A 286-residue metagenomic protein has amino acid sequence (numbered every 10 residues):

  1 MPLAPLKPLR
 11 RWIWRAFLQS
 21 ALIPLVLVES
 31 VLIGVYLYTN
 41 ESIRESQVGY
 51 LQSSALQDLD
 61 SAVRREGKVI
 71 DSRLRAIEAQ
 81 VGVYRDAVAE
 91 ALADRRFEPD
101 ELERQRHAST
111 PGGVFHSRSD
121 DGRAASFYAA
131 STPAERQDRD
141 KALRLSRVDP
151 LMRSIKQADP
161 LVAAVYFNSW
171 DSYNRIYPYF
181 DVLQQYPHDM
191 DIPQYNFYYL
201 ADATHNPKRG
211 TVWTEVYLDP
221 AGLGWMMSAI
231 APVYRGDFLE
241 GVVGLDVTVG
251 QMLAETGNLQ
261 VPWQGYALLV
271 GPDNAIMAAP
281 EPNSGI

Functional and structural regions predicted by a protein language model:
P2-G49, S53: Extreme N-terminal signal-anchor transmembrane helix of membrane signaling/transducer proteins, especially in bacteria
Y38-R85, A89: Juxtamembrane membrane-water interface segments immediately C-terminal to a transmembrane helix
D71, R85, A89, M152-P160 (+3 more regions): Short regulatory alpha-helical segment in sensory/regulatory domains of signaling proteins that mediates
A79, V83-A93, S109-S117, P150-P160 (+2 more regions): Extracytoplasmic ligand-binding sensor domains of the Cache superfamily
E90-R144: Alpha-helical transmembrane helix bundles of large polytopic membrane transport and channel proteins
S126-A129, Y173-F180, N274-P280: Amphipathic coiled-coil signal-relay and dimerization helices
L145-Q157, V242-I286: Solvent-exposed, extracytoplasmic
K156-D246, A254: Extracytoplasmic/periplasmic ligand-binding sensor regions of membrane-associated signaling proteins
